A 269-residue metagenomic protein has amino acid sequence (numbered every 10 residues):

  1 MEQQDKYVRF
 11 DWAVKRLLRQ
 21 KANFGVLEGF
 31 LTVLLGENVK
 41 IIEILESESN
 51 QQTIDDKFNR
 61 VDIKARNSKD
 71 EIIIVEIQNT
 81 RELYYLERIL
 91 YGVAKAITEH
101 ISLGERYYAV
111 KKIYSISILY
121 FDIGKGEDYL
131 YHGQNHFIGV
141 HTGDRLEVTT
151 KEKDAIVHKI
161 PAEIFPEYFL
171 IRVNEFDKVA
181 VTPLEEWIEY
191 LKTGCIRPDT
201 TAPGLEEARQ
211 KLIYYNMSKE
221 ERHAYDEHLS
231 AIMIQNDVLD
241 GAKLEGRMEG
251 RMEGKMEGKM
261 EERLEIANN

Functional and structural regions predicted by a protein language model:
M1-N269: Elongated, amphipathic alpha-helical interaction scaffolds
